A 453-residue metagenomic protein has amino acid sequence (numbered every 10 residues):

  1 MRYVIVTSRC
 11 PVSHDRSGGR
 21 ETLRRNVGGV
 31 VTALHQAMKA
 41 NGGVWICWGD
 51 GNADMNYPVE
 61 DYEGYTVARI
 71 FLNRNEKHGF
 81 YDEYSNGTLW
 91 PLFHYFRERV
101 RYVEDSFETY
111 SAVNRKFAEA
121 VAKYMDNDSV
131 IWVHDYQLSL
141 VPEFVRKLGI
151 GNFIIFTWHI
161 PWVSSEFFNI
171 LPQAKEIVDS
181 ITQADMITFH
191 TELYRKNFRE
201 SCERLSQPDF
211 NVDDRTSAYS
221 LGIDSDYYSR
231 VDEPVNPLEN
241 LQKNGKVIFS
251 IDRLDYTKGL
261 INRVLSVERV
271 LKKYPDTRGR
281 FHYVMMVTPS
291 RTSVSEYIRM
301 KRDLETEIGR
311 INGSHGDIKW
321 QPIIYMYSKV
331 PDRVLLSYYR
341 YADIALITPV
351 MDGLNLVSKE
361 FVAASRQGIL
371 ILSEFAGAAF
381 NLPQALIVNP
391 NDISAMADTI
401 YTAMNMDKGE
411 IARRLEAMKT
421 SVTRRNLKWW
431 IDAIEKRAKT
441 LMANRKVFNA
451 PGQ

Functional and structural regions predicted by a protein language model:
M1-E76, F167, L171: N-terminal low-complexity, Ser/Thr- and acidic-residue-enriched intrinsically disordered segments
H78-V130, Y325-D332: Conserved nucleotide-sugar donor-binding subdomain of glycosyltransferases
K123, F210-R215, S229-I248, P275-R278: Nucleotide-sugar donor-binding and catalytic loop/hinge architecture of NDP-sugar-dependent glycosyltransferases
A184-A218, I223-Y228, E233-P234: A short, active-site helix/loop in glycosyltransferases that binds the activated sugar's phosphate group
L241-T257, V264, V284: Conserved donor-binding/catalytic core segment of Leloir-type glycosyltransferases
K272-V284, R340, I344-R424, A433: Catalytic binding pocket for nucleotide-activated donors in carbohydrate/polymer assembly enzymes
V287-R333: Nucleotide-activated donor-binding/catalytic signature segment of Leloir-type glycosyltransferases, i.e., the conserved
P331-A342: Short acidic alpha-helix that forms the nucleotide-activated donor recognition element in Leloir-type transferases
